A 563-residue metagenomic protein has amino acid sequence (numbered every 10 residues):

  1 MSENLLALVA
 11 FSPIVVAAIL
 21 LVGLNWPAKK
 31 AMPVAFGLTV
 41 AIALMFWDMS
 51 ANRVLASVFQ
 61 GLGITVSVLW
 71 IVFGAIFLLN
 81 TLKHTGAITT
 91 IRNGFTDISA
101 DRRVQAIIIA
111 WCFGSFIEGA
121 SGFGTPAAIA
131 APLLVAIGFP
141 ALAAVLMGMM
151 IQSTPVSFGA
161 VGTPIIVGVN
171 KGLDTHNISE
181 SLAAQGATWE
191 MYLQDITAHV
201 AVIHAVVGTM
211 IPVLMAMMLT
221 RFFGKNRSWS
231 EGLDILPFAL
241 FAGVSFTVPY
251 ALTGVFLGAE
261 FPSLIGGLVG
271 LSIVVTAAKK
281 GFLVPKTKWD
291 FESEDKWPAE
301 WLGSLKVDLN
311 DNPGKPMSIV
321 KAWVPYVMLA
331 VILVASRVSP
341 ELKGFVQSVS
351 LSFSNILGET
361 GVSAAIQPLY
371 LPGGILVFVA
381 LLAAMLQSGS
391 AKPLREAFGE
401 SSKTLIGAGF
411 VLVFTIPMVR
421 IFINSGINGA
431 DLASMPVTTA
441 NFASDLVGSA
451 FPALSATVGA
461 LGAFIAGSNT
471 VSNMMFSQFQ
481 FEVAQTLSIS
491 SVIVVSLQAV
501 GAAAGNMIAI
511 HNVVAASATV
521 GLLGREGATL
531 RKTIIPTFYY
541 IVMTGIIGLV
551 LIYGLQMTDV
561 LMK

Functional and structural regions predicted by a protein language model:
M1-A7, N25-A31, V54-T65, Q194-I203 (+7 more regions): Interfacial loop-to-helix junctions that mark the boundaries of transmembrane helices in multi-pass membrane
E3-A7, A17-R53, G74-T85, R221 (+4 more regions): Structural signal for alpha-helical transmembrane segments and their membrane-water exit/capping regions in multi-pass
L55-G63, V68-I137, V145-L146, G389-V483: Membrane-embedded alpha-helical segments and adjacent helix-loop junctions characteristic of multi-pass solute
T81-H84, G162-E180, P340-Q347, F414-M435 (+1 more regions): Extracellular/periplasmic helix-exit of transmembrane alpha-helices
R103-S115, A141-T154, V167, S181-P212 (+4 more regions): Alpha-helical transmembrane segments of multi-pass membrane proteins
S157-G243, T247-K296, A502-K563: Juxtamembrane and boundary regions of transmembrane helices in multi-pass small-molecule transporters and channels
P164-T197, I427-S449, M475-E482, T486-L487: Membrane-interface interhelical connector segments
G266, K296-V458: Transmembrane helical segments that form the transport core of multi-pass membrane transport proteins
